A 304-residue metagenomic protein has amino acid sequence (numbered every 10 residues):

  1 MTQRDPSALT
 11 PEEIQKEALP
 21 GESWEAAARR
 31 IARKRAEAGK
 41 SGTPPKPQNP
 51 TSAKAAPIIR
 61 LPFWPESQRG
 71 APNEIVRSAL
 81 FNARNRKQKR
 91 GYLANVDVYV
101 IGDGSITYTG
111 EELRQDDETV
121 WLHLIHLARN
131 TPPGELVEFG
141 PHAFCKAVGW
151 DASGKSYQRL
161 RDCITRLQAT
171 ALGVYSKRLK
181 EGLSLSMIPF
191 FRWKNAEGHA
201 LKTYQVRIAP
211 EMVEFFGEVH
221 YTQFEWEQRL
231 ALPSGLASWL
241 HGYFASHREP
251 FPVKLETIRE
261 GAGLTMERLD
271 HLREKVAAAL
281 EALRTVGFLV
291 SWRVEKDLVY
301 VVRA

Functional and structural regions predicted by a protein language model:
M1-A304: Charged, alpha-helix-forming regions
